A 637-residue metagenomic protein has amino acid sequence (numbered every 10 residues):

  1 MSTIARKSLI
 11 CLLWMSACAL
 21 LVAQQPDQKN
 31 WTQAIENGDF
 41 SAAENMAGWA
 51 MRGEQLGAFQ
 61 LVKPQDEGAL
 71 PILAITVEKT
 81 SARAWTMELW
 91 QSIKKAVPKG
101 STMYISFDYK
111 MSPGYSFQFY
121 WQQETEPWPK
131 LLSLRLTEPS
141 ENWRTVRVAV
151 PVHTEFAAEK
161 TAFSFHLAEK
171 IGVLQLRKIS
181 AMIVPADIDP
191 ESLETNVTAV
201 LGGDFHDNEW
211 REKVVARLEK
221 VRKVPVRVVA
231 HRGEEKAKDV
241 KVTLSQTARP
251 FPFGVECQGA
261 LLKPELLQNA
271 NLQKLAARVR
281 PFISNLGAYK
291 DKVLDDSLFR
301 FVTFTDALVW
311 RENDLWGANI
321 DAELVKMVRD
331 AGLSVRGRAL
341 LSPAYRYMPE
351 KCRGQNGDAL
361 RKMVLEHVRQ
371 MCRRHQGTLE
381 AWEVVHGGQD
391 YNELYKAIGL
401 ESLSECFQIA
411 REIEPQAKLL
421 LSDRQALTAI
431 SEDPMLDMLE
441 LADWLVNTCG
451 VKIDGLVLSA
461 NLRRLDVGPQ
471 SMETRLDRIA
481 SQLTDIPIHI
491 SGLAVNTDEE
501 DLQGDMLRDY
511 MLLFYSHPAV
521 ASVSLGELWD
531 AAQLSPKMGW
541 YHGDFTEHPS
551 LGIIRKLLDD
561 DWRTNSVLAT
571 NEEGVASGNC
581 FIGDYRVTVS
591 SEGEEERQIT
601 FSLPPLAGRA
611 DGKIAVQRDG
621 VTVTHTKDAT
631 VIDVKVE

Functional and structural regions predicted by a protein language model:
Q24-P250, G254, E414-Q416: Extracellular and organelle-lumenal recognition/adhesion modules and their flexible linkers in secreted
D187, W210, R227, A248-A322 (+4 more regions): N-terminal substrate-binding region of glycoside hydrolase catalytic domains
I188-D239, T243-L262, F301, I398 (+5 more regions): Beta-strand-rich domain onsets/edges
P190-S192, N196, E312-A322, M348-E440 (+3 more regions): Active-site cleft segment of glycoside hydrolase catalytic domains centered on the general acid/base Glu
V228, T570-C580, Y585: Glycine-centered loop-to-beta-strand initiation motif
E499, Q503-K537: Substrate-binding cleft of secreted/luminal carbohydrate-active enzymes
D561-E573: Short, acidic Ser/Thr/Gly-rich low-complexity loop/linker segments typical of extracellular and cell-surface proteins
G583-G593: A short, solvent-exposed beta-strand micro-motif common in secreted/extracellular proteins
